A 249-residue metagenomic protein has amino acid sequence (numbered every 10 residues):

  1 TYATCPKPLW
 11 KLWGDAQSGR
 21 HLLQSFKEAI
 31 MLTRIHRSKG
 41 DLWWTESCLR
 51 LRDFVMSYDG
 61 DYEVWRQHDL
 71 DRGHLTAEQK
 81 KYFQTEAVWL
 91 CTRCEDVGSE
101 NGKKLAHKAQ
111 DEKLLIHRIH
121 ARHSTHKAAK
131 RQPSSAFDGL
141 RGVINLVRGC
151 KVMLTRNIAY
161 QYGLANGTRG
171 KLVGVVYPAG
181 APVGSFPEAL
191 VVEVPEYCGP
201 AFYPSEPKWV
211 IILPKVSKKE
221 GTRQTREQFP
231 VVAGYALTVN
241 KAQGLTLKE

Functional and structural regions predicted by a protein language model:
T1-E249: Conserved ATP-binding/catalytic motifs of P-loop helicase motor domains
